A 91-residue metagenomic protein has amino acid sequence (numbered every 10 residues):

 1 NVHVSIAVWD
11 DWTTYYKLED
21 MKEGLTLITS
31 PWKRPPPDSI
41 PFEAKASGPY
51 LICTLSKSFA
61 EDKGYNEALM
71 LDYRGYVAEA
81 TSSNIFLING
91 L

Functional and structural regions predicted by a protein language model:
V2-L91: Helix-start/capping segments and mature chain N-termini
